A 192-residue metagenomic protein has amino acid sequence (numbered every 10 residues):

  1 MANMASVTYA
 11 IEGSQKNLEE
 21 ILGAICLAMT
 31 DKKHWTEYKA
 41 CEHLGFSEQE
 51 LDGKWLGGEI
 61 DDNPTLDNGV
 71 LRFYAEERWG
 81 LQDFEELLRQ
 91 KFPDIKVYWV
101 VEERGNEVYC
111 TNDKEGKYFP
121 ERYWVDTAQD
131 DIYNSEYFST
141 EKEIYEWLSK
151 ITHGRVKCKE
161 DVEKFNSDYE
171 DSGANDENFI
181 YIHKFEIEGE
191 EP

Functional and structural regions predicted by a protein language model:
M1-D31, E188-P192: Short, extreme N-terminal segment that most often corresponds to the first beta-strand
K16-I21, K39, E143, K164: Exposed alpha-helical structural elements
I21-L22, T30-K32, Y38-D52: Short amphipathic alpha-helix segments
C26-H34, K91-V97: A common structural junction motif
L44-P192: Charged interaction segments
